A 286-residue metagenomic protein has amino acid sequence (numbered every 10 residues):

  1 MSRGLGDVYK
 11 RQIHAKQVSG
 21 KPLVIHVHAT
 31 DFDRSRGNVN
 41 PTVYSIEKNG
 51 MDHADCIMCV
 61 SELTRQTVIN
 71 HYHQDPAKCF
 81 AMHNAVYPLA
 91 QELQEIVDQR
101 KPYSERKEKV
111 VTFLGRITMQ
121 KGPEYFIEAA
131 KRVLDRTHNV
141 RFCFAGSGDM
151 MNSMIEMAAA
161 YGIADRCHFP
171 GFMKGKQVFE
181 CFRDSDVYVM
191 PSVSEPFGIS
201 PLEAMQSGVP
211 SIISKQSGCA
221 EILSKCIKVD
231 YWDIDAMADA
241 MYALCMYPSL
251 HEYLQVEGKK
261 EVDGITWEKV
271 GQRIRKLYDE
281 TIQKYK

Functional and structural regions predicted by a protein language model:
M1-L5, Y9: Single conserved hydrophobic/aromatic residue that forms the stacking wall/gate of nucleotide- or nucleobase-binding
L63, A85: Carbohydrate-associated surface elements
Y103-A130, C143, Q255: Conserved donor-binding/catalytic core segment of Leloir-type glycosyltransferases
I155-M173: Nucleotide-activated donor-binding/catalytic signature segment of Leloir-type glycosyltransferases, i.e., the conserved
F172-M173, E180-S185: Short alpha-helical donor nucleotide-sugar binding micro-motif in glycosyltransferases
V193: Aromatic "clamp/platform" in nucleotide-sugar-dependent glycosyltransferases that forms part of the donor/acceptor
P210-I213: Short hydrophobic beta-strand element within catalytic cores of glycosyltransferases and related nucleotide-activated
C226-D235, A243-P248: Conserved acidic donor-binding segment of nucleotide-sugar-dependent glycosyltransferases
